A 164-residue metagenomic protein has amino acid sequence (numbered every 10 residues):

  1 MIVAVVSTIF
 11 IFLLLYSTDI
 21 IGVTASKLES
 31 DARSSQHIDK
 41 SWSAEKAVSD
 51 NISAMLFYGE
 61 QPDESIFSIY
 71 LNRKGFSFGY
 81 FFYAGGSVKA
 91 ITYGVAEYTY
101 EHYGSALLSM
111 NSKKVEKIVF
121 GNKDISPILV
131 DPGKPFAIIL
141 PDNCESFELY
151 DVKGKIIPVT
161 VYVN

Functional and structural regions predicted by a protein language model:
M1-T18: Hydrophobic membrane-insertion alpha-helices, especially the h-region of bacterial N-terminal signal peptides
L15-W42, N111-E116: Short, non-transmembrane alpha-helical segments in secretory-pathway proteins
S41-S43, F78, F82, S112-K117 (+1 more regions): A broad structural signal for short, well-ordered beta-strand segments within beta-sheet-rich domains
K46-V48: Structural signature of eukaryotic scaffold interfaces centered on beta-propeller domains
I52-G59, G104-S109: Short beta-strand elements that form the blades of beta-propeller/WD-repeat-like and other beta-sheet-rich scaffold
M55-T92: A general sequence property marking short-to-moderate contiguous segments in secreted/outer-membrane adhesion
F78-L107, N164: Extracellular ectodomain segments of secreted/surface proteins
V119-N164: Ser/Thr-rich low-complexity repeats and stalk/linker segments
